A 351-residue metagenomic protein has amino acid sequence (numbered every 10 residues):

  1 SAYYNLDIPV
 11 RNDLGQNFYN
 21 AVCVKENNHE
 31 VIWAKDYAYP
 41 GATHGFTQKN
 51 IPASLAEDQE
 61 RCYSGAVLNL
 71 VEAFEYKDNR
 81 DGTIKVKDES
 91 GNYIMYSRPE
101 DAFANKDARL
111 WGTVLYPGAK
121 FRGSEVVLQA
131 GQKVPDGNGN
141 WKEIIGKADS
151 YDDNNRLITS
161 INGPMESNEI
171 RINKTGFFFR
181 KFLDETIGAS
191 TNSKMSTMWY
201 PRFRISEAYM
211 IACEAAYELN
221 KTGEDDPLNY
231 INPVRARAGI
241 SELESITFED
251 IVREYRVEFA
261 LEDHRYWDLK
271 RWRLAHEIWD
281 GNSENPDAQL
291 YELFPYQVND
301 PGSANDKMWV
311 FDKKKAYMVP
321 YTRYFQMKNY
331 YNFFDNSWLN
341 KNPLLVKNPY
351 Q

Functional and structural regions predicted by a protein language model:
S1, W33, A104-K106, L110-L115 (+3 more regions): Extended, hydrophobic/aromatic-rich amphipathic alpha-helical segments that build helical scaffolds
S1-N154, G281-N282, P301: An aromatic- and glycine-enriched ligand-binding surface/loop that stacks and positions planar moieties
P9-Y76, E166-S167, N192-R202, L228 (+2 more regions): Long, intrinsically disordered, low-complexity segments
C23, C62, G176-F178, C213: Generic recognition of cysteine residues
R98, F103-W111, S160, I172-L183 (+2 more regions): Extended, compositionally biased low-complexity polar/Lys-Gly-rich tracts and adjacent boundary/linker regions are
P117, E185-T186, R237: A short secondary-structure junction motif
R156-R204, V346-Q351: Active-site beta-strand/loop architecture of penicillin-binding DD-peptidases
